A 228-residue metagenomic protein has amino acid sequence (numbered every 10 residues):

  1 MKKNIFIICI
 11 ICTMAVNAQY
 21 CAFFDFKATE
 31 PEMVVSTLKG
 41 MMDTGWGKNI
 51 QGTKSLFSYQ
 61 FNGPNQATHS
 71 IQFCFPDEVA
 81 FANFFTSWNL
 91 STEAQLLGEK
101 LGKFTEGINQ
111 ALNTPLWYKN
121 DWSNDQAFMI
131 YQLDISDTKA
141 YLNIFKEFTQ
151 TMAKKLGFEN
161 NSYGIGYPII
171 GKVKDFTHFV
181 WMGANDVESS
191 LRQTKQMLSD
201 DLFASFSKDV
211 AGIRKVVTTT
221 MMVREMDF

Functional and structural regions predicted by a protein language model:
M1-N4, E93: Non-cleavable N-terminal signal-anchor transmembrane helices
K3-M14: Sec-dependent N-terminal signal peptides
N17-F228: Short S/T/G/P-rich N-terminal loop/turn motif that feeds into the first structured element of a domain
